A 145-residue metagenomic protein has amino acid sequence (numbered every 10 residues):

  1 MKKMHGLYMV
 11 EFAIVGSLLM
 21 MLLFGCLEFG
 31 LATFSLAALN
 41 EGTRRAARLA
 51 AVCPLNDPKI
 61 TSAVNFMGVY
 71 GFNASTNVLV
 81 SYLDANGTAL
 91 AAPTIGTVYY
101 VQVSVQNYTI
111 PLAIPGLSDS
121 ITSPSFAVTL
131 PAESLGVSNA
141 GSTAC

Functional and structural regions predicted by a protein language model:
M1-F66: Alpha-helical assembly-interface signal, strongest on the long, hydrophobic N-terminal helix that forms
R45-C145: Short, conserved structural patches
